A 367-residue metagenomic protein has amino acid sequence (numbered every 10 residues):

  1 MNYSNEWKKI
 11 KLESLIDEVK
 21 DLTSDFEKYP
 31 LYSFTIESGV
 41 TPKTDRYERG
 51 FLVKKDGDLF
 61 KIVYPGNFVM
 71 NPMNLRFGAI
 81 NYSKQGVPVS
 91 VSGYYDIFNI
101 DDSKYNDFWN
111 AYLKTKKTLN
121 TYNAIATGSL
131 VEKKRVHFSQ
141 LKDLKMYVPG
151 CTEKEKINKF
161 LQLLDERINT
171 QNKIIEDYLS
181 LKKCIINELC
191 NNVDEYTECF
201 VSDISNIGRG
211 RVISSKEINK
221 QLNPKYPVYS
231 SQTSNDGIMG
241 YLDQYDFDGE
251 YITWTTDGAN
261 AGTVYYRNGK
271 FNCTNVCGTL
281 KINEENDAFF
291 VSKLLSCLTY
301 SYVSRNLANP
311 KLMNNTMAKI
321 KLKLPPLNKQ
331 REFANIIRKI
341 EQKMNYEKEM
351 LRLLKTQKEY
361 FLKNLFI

Functional and structural regions predicted by a protein language model:
M1-E6, D96-N106, A124, F138-E155 (+4 more regions): Proline-centric
M1-S14, P149-C199, D203, K321-I367: Amphipathic alpha-helical coiled-coil/heptad-repeat segments
M1-S24, L189-V212, N219-T233: Non-catalytic DNA-recognition/assembly elements of restriction-modification systems
K20-E27, K116-T121: Proline-centered turn/helix-capping motifs that create local helix->coil transitions or kinks
D25-F34, I125-A126, S214-L222, D243 (+1 more regions): Short coil/turn segments at secondary-structure boundaries
T35-R49, P227: Short, basic/aromatic beta-hairpin or loop at an interaction surface
D58-K116, H137, S231-S296, R305-A308 (+1 more regions): A short beta-sheet element
